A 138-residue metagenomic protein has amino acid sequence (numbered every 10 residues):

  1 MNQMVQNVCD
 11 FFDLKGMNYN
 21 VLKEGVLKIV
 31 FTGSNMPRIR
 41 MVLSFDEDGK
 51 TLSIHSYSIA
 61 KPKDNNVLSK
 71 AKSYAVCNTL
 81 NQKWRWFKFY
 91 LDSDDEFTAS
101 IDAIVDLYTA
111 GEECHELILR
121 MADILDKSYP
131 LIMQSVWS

Functional and structural regions predicted by a protein language model:
M1-R40: Charge-rich, low-complexity N-terminal segments
Y19-G25, E47, Y90-D95: Short, ordered beta-strand-loop transition motifs
T32-K63: Long, continuous compositionally biased terminal/linker segments
H55-E96: Short, internal acidic amphipathic alpha-helical interface segments that mediate docking to partner proteins
F97-D102: Short, aliphatic-rich beta-strand segments
V105-I118: A short acidic/glycine-rich loop-to-helix N-cap element
A122-K127: Long, contiguous binding/interaction regions
M133-S138: Short, highly charged C-terminal tails/helix-capping segments
